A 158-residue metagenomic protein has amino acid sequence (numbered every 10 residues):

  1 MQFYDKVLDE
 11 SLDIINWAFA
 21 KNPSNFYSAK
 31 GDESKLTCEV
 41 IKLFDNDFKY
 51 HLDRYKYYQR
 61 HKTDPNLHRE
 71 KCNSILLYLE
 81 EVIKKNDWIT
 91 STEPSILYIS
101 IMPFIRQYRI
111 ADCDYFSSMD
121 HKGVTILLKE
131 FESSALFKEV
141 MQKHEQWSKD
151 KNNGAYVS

Functional and structural regions predicted by a protein language model:
M1-N73: GST-like domain detector, emphasizing the conserved glutathione-binding G-site in the N-terminal thioredoxin-like
D9, S28, I89-T90, M141: A structural signal for short, well-ordered beta-strand segments and their strand-loop junctions that often border
W17, A111, V140: Residues that scaffold the ATP/ADP-binding catalytic core of kinase and kinase-like folds
K21-N25, A111, S134: Phosphate/oxyanion-binding loops and surfaces in catalytic or ligand/nucleic-acid-binding neighborhoods
S28-E33, K138-S148: Short, flexible loop/turn segments with low-complexity composition
V40-S133: GST-like fold's C-terminal all-alpha helical module
E130-A135, V140, K151-G154: Long, amphipathic alpha-helical surface segments
H144-S158: Acidic/histidine-enriched, glycine/proline-rich intrinsically disordered or flexible terminal extensions
